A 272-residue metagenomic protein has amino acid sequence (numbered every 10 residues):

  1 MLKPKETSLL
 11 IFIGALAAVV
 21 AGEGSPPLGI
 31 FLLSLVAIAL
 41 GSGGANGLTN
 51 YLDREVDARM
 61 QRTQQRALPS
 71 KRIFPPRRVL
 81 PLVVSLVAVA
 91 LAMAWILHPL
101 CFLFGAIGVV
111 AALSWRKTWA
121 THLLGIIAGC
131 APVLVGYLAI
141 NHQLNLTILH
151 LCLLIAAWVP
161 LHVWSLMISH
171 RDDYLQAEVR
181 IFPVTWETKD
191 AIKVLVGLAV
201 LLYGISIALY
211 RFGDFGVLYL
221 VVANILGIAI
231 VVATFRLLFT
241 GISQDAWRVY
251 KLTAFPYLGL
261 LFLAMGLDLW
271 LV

Functional and structural regions predicted by a protein language model:
M1-E6, L68-R77, A112-A128, I181-K193 (+1 more regions): Interhelical loop and helix-boundary elements at the membrane-water interface of polytopic inner-membrane proteins
F12-A15, L35-L40, V84-A92, A106 (+9 more regions): Generic alpha-helical transmembrane segments of integral inner-membrane proteins, especially permease/transport modules
F12-R54, M60-R62, V87-A90, F102-A111 (+1 more regions): Membrane-embedded alpha-helical segments that form the functional core of polytopic membrane enzymes, especially those
L16-V36, V89-L100, V133-I155, I205-Y219 (+1 more regions): Helix-coil boundary and interhelical linker segments in multi-pass alpha-helical membrane proteins
P26, R77-A120, V194-L252: Transmembrane helix-loop-helix
N46-A90, A157-G213: Solvent-exposed interhelical
T49, D57, Q61, A94 (+7 more regions): Membrane-water interface at transmembrane helix exits
W95-L195, A199: A feature for the membrane-embedded catalytic helix bundles of lipid/isoprenoid biosynthetic enzymes
